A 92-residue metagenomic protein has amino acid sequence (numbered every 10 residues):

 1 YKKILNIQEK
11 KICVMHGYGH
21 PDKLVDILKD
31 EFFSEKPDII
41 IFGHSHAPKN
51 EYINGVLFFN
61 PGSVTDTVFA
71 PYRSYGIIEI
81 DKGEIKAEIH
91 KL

Functional and structural regions predicted by a protein language model:
Y1-D26, D30, S34: Helix-adjacent hinge/juxtasegments
I4-Q8, I27, E35-K36, F59-L92: Binuclear metal-dependent phosphoesterase catalytic core
V14-H16, D38-H44, F59-P61: Active-site neighborhood of phospho(di)ester-bond hydrolases with catalytic His/Asp-centered motifs
G19-L24, I41-Y52, D66-F69: Active-site environment of divalent metal-dependent phosphoester hydrolases
G55-V56: A short helix->loop->beta-strand "cap" motif at the edges of active sites that frequently abuts
